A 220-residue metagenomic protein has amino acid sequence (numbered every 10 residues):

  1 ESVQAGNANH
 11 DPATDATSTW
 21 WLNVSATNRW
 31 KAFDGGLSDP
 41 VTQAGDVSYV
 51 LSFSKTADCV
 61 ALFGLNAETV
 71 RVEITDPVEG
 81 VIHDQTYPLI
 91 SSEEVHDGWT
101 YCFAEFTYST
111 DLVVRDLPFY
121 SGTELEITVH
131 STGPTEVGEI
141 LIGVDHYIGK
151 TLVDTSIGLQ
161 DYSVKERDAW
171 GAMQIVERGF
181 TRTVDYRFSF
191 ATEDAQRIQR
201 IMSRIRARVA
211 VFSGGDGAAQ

Functional and structural regions predicted by a protein language model:
E1-D34: Tryptophan-rich substrate-binding surfaces of secreted polymer-degrading and adhesive proteins
S2, L51-F53: Hydrophobic residues in beta-strands and at strand termini
A13-T14, S52, S92: Intrinsically disordered, low-complexity regions enriched in Ser/Pro/Gly/Gln/His and often acidic
S25-G45, K55-Q220: Extracellular/virion structural assembly segments
V47-Y49: Short strand-edge motifs at loop-to-beta-strand transitions and within beta-strands of extracellular beta-rich domains
